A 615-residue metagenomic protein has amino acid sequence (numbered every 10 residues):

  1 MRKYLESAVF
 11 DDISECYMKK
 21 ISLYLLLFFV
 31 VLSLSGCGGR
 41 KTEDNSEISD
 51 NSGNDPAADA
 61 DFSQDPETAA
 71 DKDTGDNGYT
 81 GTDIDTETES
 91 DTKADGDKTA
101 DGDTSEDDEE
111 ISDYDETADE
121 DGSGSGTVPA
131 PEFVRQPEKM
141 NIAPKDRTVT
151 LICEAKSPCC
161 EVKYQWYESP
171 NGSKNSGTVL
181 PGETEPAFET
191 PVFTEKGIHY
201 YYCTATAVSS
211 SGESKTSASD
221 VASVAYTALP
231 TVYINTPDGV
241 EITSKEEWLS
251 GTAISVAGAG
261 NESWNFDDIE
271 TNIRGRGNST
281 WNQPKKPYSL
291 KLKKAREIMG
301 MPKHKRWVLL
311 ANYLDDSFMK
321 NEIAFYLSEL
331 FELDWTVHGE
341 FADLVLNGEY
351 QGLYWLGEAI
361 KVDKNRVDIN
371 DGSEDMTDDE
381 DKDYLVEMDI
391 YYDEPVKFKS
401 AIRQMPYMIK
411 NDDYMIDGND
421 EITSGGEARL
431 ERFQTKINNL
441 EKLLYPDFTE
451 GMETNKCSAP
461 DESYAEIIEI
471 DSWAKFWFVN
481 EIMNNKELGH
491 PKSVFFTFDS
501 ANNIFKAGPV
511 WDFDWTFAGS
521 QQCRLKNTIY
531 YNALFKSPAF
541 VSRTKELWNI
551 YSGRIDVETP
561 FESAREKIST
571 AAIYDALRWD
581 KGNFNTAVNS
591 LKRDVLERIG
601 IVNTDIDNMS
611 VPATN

Functional and structural regions predicted by a protein language model:
L34-G36: C-terminal motif of bacterial Sec signal peptides marking the signal peptidase cleavage site
V134-M140: Surface-exposed, proline-enriched loop/turn segments that connect beta strands in immunoglobulin-like
R147-A155: A short beta-strand segment in extracellular, disulfide-stabilized domains
S157-Q165: Solvent-exposed loop segments of extracellular immunoglobulin-like
Y167-P191: Surface-exposed, flexible coil segments in extracellular/virion-facing regions
T206-K215: Short, solvent-exposed loop/turn segments at the edges of extracellular beta-sandwich modules
V240-I242, I269, G277-S279, Q283-P284 (+3 more regions): Middle-to-C-terminal accessory/interaction subdomains
K294-E297, A311, E332-V337, E349-W477 (+1 more regions): Internal "kinase-insert"/substrate-recognition segments embedded within catalytic cores of ATP-dependent enzymes
